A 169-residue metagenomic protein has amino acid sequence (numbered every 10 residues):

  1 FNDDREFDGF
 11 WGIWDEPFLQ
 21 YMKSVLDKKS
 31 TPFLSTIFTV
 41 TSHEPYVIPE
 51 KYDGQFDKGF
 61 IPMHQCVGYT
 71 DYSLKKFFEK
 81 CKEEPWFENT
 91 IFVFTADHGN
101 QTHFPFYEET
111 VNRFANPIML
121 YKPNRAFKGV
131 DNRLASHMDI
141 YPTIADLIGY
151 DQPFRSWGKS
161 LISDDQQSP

Functional and structural regions predicted by a protein language model:
F1-P169: Solvent-exposed soluble domains appended to multi-pass membrane proteins
